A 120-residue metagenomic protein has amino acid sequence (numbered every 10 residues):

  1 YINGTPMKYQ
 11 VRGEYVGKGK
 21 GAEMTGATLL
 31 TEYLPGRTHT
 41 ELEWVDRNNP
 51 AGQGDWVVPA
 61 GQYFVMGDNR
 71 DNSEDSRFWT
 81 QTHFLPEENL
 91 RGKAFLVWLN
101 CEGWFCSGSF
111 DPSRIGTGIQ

Functional and structural regions predicted by a protein language model:
Y1-Q120: Soluble "head" domains of membrane/secretory-pathway proteins
